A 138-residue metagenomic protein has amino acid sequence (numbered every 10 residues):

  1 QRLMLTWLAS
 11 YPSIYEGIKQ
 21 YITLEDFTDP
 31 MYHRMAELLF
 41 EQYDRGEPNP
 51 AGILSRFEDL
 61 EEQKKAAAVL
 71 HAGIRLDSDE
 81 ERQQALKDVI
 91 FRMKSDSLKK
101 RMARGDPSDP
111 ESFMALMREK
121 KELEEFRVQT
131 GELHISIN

Functional and structural regions predicted by a protein language model:
Q1-R45, H71, K87, K99-G105: Non-catalytic protein-protein interaction segments used by genome-maintenance enzymes to assemble and couple activities
F40-N138: Bacterial replisome coupling helices
